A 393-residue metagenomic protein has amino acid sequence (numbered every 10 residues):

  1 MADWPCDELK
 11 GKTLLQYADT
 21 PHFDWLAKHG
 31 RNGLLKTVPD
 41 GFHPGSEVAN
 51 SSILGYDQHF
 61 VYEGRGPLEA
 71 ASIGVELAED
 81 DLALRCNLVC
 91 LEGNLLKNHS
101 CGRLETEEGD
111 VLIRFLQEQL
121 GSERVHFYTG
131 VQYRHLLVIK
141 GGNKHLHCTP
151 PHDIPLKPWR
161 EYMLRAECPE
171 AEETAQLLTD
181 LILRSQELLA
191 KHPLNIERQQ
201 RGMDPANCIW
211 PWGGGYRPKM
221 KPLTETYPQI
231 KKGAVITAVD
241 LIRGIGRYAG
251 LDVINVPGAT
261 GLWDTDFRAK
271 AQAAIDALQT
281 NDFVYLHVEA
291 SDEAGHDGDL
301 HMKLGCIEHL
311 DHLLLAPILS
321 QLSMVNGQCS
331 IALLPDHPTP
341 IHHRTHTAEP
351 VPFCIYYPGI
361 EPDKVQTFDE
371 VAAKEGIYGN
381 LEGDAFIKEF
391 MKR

Functional and structural regions predicted by a protein language model:
M1-R393: Feature captures the catalytic ectodomains and active-site-proximal regions of enzymes that hydrolyze or transfer
